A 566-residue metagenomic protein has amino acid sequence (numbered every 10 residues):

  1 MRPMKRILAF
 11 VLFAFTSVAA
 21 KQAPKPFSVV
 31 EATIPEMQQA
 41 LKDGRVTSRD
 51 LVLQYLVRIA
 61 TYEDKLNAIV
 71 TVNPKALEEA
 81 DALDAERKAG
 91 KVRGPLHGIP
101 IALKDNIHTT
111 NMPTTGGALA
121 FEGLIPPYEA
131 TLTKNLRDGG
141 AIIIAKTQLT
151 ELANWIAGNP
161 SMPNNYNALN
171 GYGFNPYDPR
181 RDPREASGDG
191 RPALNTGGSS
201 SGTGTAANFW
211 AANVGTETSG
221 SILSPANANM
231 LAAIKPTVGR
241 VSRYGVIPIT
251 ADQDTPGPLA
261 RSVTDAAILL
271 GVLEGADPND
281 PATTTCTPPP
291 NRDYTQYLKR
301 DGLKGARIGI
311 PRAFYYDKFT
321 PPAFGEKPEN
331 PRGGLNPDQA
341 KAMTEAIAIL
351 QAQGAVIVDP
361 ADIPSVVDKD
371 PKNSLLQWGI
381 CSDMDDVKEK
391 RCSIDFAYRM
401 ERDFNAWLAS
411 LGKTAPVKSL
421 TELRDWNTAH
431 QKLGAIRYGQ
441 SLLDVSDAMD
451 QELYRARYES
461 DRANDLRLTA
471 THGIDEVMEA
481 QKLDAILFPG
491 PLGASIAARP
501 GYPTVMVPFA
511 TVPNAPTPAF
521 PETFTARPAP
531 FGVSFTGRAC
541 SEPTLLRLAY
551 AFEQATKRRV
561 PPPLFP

Functional and structural regions predicted by a protein language model:
M4-F10: Sec-dependent signal peptide recognition, specifically the positively charged N-region followed immediately by
L12-A20: Hydrophobic h-region of N-terminal signal peptides that target proteins for export in Gram-negative bacteria
Q22-S219, T237-V238, P256, R261 (+6 more regions): Gly/Ser-rich catalytic/binding loops embedded in alpha/beta enzyme cores
G44, G98, D138, W210 (+5 more regions): Glycine-rich, small-residue loops and helix-cap segments that act as flexible hinges at active-site edges
V52, D81, D293-Y297, G333-D362 (+4 more regions): Acyltransferase
H97-L119, Y297, G302-K327, W378-A470 (+1 more regions): Short helix-loop capping/hinge segments that flank enzyme active sites or metal/cofactor-binding pockets
I156-A193, C286-P289, F319-D338, S365-C392 (+1 more regions): Surface-exposed intrinsically disordered loops and tails
K235-K341, P364, A429, Q554-P566: A short helix-breaking turn/cap at a secondary-structure junction
